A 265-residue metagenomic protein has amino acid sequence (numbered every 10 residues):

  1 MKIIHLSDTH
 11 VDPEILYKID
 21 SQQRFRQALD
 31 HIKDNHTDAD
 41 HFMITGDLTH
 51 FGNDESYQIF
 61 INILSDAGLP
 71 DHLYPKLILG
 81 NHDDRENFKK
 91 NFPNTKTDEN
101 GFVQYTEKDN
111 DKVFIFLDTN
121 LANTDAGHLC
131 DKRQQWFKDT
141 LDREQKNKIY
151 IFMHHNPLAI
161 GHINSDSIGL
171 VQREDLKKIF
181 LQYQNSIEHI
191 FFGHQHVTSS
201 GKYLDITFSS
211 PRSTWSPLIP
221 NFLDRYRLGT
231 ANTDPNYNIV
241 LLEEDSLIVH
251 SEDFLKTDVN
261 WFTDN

Functional and structural regions predicted by a protein language model:
M1-I59: N-terminal active-site segment of His-dependent metallophosphoesterases
K2-P13, D111-L121, Y150-F152, I206-R212 (+1 more regions): Active-site-proximal beta-strand elements of phosphoester/diester hydrolases
D12-I15, H50-D54, N81-F88, A122-D125 (+3 more regions): Active-site environment of divalent metal-dependent phosphoester hydrolases
L16-S21, P93-N94, N123, H162-G169 (+1 more regions): Short glycine-enriched, charge-decorated loop/helix-capping segments at active-site entrances that position
I19-Q23, I179, S199-N265: Binuclear metal-dependent phosphoesterase catalytic core
A28-H41, L69, G127-S209, I239 (+1 more regions): His/acidic metal-ligating clusters that form di-metal
D54-K138, R143, Q172-I187, R227-L241 (+1 more regions): Extended active-site neighborhood of metal-dependent phosphoesterases/phosphodiesterases
